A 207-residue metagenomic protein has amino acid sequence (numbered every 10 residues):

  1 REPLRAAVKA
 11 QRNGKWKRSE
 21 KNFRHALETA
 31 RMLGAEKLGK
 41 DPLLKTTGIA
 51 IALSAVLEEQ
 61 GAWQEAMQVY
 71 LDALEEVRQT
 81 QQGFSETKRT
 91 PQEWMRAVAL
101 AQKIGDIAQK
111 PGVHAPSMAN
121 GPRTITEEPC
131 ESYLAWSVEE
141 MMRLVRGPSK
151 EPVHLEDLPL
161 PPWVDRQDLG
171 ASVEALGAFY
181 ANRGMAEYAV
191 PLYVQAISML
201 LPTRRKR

Functional and structural regions predicted by a protein language model:
R1-E2, A6: Single-pass hydrophobic alpha-helical transmembrane segments typical of small organelle membrane proteins
V8-R207: Non-transmembrane interaction and regulatory regions of membrane-associated proteins
